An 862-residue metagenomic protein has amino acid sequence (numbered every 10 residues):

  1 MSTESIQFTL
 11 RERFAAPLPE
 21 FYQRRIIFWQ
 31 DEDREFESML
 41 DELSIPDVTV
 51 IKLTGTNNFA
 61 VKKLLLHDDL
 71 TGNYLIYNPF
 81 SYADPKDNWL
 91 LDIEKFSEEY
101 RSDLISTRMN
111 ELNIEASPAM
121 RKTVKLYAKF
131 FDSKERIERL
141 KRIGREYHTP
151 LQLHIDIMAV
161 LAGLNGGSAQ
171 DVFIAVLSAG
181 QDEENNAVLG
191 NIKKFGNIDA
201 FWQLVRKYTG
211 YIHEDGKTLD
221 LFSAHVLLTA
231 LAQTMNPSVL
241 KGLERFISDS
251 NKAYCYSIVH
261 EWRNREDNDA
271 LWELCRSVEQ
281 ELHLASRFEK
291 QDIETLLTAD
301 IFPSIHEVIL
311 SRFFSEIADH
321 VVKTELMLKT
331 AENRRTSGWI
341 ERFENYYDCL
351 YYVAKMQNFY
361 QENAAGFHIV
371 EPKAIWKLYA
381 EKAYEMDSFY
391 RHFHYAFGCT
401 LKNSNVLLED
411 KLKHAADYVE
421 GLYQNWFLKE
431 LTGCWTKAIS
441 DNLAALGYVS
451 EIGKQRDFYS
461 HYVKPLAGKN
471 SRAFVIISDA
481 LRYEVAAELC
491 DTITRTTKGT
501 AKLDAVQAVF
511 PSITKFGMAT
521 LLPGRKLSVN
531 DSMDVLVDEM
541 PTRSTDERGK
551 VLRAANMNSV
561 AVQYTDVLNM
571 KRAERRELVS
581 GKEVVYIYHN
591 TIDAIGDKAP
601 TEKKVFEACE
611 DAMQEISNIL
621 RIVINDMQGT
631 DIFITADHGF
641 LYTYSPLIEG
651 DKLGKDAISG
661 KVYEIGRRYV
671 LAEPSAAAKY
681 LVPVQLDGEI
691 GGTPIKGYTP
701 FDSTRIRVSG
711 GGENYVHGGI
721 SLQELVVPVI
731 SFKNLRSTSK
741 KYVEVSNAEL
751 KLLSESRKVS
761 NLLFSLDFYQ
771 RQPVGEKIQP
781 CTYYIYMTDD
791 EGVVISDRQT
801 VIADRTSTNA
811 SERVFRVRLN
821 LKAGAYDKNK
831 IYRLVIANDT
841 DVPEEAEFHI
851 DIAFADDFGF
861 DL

Functional and structural regions predicted by a protein language model:
M1-R472, R482-I632, A636-L862: …; additionally, a secondary subgroup of soluble metalloenzymes is captured
I476: Beta1/beta-strand and adjacent pyrophosphate-binding region of the FAD-binding site in flavoprotein oxidoreductases
D479: Ligand-binding pocket scaffold of soluble enzyme catalytic domains
